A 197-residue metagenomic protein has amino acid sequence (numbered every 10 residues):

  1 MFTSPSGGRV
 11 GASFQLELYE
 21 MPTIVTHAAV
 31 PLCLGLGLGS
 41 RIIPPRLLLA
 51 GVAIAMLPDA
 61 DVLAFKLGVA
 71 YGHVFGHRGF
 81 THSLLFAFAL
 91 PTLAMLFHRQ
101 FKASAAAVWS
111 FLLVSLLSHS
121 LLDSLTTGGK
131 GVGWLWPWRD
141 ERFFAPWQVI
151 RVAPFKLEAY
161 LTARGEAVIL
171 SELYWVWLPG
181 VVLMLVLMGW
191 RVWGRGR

Functional and structural regions predicted by a protein language model:
F2-T3, G7-R197: N-terminal membrane-targeting hydrophobic helices
